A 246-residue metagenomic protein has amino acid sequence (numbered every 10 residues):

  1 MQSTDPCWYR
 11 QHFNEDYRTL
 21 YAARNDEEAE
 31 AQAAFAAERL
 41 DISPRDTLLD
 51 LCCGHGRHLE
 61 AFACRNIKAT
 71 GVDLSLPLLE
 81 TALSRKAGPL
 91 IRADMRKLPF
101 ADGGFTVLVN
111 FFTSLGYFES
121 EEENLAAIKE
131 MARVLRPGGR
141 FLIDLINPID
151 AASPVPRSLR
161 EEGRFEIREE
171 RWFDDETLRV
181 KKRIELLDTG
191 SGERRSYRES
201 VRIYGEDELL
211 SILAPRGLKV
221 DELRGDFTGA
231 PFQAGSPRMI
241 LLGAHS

Functional and structural regions predicted by a protein language model:
M1-S43: Conserved class I S-adenosyl-L-methionine
T47, G139-R140: Short glycine-centered segments of the SAM/dcSAM-binding site in methyltransferase folds
L49, H55-K97: Class I SAM-dependent methyltransferase SAM/SAH-binding core
R96-L108: A short acidic, Gly/Pro-enriched loop at the edge of an enzyme's catalytic core that lines a small-molecule cofactor
T106-E122: A short SAM/SAH-binding and catalytic strip from SAM-dependent methyltransferases
L125-P137: A short glycine-rich, Lys/Arg-flanked "PGG" loop and its adjoining helix->strand segment in the class I
L142-I212: SAM-dependent methyltransferase
E206-S246: C-terminal lobe and adjacent flexible extensions of AdoMet/dcAdoMet transferase-like proteins
